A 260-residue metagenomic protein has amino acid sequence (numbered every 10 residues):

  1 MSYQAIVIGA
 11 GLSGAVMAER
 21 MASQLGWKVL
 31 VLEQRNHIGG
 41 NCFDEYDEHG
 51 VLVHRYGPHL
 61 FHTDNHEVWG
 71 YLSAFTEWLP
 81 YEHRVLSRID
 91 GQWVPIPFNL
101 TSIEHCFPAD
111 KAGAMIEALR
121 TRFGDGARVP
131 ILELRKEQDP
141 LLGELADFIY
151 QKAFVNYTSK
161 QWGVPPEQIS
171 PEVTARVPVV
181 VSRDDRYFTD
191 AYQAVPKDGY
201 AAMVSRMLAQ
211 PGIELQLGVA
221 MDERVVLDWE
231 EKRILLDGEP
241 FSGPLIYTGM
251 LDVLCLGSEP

Functional and structural regions predicted by a protein language model:
Y3-V31: N-terminal Rossmann-like FAD-binding beta1-loop-alpha1 element of flavoenzymes
I6-I8, L32, G238-D252: Short hydrophobic core segments
L12-G14, N36-I38, T101, S159 (+2 more regions): Short, solvent-exposed loop/turn segments at secondary-structure junctions
A22-E48: Glycine-rich FAD pyrophosphate-binding loop
K28, L52, E77, G212-E214: Conserved beta-strand segments of alpha/beta enzyme cores
H49-R122: Dinucleotide-binding Rossmann-like beta1-alpha1 core, especially the glycine-rich loop that anchors the ADP
Q92-P95, T101-G243: Active-site/ligand-binding neighborhood in enzyme catalytic cores
L256-P260: Glycine-rich beta-alpha-beta "Rossmann" dinucleotide-binding loop(s) and their flanking helix/strand
